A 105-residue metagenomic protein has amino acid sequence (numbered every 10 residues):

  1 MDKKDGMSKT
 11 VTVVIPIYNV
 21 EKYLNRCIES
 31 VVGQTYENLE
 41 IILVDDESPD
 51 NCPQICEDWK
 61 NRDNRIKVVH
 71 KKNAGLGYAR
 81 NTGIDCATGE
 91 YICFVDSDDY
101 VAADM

Functional and structural regions predicted by a protein language model:
M1-M105: Nucleotide-sugar donor-binding/catalytic module of glycosyltransferases that assemble extracellular/cell-envelope
